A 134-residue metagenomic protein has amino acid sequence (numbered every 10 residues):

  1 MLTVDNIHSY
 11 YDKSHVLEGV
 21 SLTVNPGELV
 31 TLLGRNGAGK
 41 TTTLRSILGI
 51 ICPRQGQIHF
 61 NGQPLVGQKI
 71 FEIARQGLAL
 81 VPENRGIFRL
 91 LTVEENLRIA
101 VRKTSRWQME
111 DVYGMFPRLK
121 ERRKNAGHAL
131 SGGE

Functional and structural regions predicted by a protein language model:
L2-V4, L17: Conserved structural motif at the start of ABC-family nucleotide-binding domains
V30-T31, L80: Short beta-strand immediately N-terminal to the Walker A/P-loop
L33-R35: The feature captures the beta-strand-to-loop junction immediately N-terminal to the Walker
L48: Helix-to-loop junction immediately C-terminal to a conserved catalytic motif
G56-P64, Q76, R106-G114: Conserved ABC transporter NBD signature motif
L90-R98, R123: Short coil-to-helix segment of the ABC ATPase nucleotide-binding domain corresponding to the Q-loop/switch region
A126-L130, E134: Conserved ABC ATPase signature
